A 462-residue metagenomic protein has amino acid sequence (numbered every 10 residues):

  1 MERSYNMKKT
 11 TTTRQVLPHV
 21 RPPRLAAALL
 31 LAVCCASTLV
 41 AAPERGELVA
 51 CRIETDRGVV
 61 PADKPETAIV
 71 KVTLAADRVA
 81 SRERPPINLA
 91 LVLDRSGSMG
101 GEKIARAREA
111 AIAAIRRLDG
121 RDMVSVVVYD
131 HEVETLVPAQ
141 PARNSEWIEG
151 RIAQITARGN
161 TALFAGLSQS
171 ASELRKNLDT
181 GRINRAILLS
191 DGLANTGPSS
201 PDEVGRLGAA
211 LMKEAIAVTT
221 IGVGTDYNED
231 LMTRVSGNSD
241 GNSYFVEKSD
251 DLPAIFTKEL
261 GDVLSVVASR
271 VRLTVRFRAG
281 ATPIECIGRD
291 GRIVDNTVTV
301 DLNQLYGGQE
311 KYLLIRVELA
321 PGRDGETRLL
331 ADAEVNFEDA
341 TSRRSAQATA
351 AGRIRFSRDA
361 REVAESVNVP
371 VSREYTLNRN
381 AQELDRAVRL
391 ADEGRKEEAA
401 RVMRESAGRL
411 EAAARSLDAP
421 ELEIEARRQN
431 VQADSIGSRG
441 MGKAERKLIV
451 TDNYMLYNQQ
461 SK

Functional and structural regions predicted by a protein language model:
M1-R21: N-terminal secretory signal peptides that target proteins for export/translocation
A26-S37: Bacterial N-terminal signal peptides
P43-E47, C51-R270, L319-G325, G408-S416 (+1 more regions): Exposed acidic/Ser/Thr-rich ligand/metal-binding surfaces
V49-C51, A68-V70, I87-L89, V271-L273 (+4 more regions): Hydrophobic residues positioned within well-ordered beta-strands of beta-sheet architectures
E134-V137, R278-C286, A340-R344: Short aromatic-acidic-glycine turn motif
R272, R276-D295: A surface/secretory-pathway sequence property marking extracellular, secreted, or lumenal proteins enriched
I287-E310: Extracellular adhesion/glycan-binding regions together with long Ser/Thr- and acidic-residue-rich low-complexity tracts
K311, L319-K462: Long, acidic serine/threonine- and proline-rich intrinsically disordered regions
